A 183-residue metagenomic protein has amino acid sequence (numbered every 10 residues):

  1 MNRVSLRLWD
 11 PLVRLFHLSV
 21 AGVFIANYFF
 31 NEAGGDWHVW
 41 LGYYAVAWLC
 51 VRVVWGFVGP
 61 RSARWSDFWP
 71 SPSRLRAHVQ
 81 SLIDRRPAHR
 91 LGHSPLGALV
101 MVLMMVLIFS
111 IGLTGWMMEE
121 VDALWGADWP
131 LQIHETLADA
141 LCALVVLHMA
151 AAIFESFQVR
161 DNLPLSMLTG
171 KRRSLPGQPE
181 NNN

Functional and structural regions predicted by a protein language model:
M1-N183: Membrane-embedded alpha-helical bundles that constitute the cytochrome b-like, heme-associated redox core of multi-pass
